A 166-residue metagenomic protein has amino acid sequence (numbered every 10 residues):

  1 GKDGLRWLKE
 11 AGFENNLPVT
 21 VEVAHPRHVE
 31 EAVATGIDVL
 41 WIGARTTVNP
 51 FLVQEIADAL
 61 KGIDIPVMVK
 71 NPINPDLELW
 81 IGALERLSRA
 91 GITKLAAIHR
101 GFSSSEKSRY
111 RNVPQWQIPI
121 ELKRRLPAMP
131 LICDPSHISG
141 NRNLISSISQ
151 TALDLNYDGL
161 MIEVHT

Functional and structural regions predicted by a protein language model:
G1-W41, N49-L52: N-terminal active-site wall of soluble small-molecule enzyme domains
T20, T35, T46-T47, T93 (+2 more regions): Residue-identity detector for threonine
E22, G43, D134-S136: Conserved acidic functional residues
W41-T46, V69-P72: Short beta->alpha connector loops at strand-helix junctions that form conserved, small/polar/Pro-enriched
V53-V164: Catalytic alpha/beta core domains of metabolic enzymes, predominantly
